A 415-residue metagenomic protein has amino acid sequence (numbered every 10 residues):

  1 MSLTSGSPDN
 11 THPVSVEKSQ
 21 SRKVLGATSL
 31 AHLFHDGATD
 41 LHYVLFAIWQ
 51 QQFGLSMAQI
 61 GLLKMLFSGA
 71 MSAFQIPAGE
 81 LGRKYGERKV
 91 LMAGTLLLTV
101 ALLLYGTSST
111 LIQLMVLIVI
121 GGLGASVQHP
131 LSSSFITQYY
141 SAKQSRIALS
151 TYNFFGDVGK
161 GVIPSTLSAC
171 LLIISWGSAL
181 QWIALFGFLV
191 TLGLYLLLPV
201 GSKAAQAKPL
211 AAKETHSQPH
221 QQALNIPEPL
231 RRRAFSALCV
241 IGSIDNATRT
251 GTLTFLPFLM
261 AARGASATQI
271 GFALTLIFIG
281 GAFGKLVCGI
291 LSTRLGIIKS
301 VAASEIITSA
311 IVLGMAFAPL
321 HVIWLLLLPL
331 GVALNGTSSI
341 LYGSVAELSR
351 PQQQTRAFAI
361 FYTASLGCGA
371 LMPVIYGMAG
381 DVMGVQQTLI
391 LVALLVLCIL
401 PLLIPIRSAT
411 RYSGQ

Functional and structural regions predicted by a protein language model:
P8-S19, A205-L238: Juxtamembrane intracellular "pre-TM" segments in multi-pass secondary transporters
D40, S68-I76, G161, F278-A282 (+2 more regions): Residue-level signature of mid-helix packing/kink "hotspots" within the transmembrane helices of 12-pass Major
H42-Y43, R233-A282: Extracytoplasmic gate region of multi-pass secondary transporters
W49-Q50, L81-G82, A169-I174, M260-A261 (+2 more regions): Interfacial helix-cap and linker-helix signal at transmembrane-aqueous boundaries of multi-pass secondary transporters
F74-G86, K285-G296, G380-D381: Helix-to-loop junctions at the C-terminal end of transmembrane segments in multipass secondary transporters
K89-L103, K299-L313: Structural signature of the two symmetry-related core transmembrane helices
L117-G156: Cytoplasmic helix-loop-helix junction between adjacent transmembrane helices in 12-TM secondary transporters
Y152-S202: Helix-loop-helix hairpin linking two adjacent transmembrane segments in secondary transporters
